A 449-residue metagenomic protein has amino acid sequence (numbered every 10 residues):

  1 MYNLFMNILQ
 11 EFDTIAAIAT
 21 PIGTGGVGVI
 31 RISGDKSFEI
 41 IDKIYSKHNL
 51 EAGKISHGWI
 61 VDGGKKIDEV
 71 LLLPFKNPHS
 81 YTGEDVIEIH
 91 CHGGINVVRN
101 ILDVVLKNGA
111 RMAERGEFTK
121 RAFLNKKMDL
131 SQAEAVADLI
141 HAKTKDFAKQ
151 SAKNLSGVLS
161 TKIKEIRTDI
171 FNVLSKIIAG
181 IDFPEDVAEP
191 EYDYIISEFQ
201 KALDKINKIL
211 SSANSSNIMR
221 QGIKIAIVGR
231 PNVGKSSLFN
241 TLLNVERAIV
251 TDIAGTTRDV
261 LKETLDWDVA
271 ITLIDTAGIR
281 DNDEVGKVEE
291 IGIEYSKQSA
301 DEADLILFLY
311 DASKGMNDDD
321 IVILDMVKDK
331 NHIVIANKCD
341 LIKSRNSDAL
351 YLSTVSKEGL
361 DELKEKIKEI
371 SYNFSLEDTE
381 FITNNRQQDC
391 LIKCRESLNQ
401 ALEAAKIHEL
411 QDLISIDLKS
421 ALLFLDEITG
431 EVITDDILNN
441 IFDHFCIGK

Functional and structural regions predicted by a protein language model:
M1-K149, K153, G157, T168: A glycine-rich (often HGG/GG-containing) alpha/beta subdomain
Y2-N7, E11-I18, I22, K145-W267 (+3 more regions): C-terminal-of-GTPase-core extension/linker across diverse P-loop GTPases
G23, G34-K36, K76-S80, G94-N96 (+7 more regions): Conserved nucleotide-binding/hydrolysis micro-motifs of P-loop NTPases
G25, G53-S56, E302-I306, D329-H332 (+1 more regions): Short glycine-/polar-rich loops that comprise or flank the Walker A/P-loop and associated switch/sensor motifs
R31, F239, D275: Short, acidic/hydrophobic/Gly-rich beta-strand patch recurrent on exposed beta strands that often constitutes part
H57-K76, G255-E284, S299-E302: Switch I (G2) and immediately adjacent beta-strands of P-loop GTPase domains
E289-S313: Inter-motif core of Ras-like GTPase G domains
